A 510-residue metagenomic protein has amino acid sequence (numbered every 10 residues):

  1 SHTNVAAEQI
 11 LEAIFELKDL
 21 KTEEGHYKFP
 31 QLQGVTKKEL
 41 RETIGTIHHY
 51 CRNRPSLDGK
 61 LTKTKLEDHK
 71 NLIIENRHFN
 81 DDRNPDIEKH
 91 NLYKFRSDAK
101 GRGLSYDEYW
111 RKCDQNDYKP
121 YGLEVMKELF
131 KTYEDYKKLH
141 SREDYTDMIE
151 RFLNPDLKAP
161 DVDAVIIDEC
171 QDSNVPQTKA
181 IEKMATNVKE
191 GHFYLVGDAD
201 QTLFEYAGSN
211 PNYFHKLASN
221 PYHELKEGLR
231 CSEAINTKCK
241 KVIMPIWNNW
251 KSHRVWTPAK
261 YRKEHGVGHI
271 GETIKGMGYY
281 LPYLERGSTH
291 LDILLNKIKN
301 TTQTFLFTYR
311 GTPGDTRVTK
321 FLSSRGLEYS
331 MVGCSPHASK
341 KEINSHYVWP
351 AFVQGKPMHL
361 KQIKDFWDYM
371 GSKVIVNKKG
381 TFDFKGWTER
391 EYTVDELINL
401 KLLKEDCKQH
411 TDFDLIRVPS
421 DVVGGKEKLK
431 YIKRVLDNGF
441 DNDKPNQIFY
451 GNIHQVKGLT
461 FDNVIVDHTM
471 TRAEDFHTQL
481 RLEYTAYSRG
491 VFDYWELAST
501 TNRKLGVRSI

Functional and structural regions predicted by a protein language model:
S1-I510: The feature marks helicase ATPase cores and/or their adjacent C-terminal helical subdomains in SF1/SF2/AAA+ helicases
